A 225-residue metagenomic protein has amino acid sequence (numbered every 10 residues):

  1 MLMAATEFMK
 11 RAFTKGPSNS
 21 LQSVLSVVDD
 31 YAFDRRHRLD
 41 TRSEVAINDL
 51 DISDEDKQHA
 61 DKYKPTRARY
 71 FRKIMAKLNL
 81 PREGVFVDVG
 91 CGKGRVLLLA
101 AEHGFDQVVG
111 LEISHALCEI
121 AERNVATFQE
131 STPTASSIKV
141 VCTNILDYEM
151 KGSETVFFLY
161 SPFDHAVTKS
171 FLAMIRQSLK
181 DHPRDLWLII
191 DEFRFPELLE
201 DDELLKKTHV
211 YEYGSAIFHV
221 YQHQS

Functional and structural regions predicted by a protein language model:
M1-R82: S-adenosyl-L-methionine
E83-G90: Conserved class I S-adenosyl-L-methionine
G94-L98: Glycine-rich SAM-binding Motif I of class I
D106-L111: Short beta-strand element of Class I
S114: Conserved SAM/SAH-binding beta-strand->alpha-helix loop
E119-G152: S-adenosyl-L-methionine
V140-K180: Active-site segment flanking the S-adenosylmethionine/decSAM binding pocket in AdoMet-dependent transferases
A166-H223: C-terminal substrate-binding/active-site "lid" region of AdoMet-derived donor-dependent transferases
